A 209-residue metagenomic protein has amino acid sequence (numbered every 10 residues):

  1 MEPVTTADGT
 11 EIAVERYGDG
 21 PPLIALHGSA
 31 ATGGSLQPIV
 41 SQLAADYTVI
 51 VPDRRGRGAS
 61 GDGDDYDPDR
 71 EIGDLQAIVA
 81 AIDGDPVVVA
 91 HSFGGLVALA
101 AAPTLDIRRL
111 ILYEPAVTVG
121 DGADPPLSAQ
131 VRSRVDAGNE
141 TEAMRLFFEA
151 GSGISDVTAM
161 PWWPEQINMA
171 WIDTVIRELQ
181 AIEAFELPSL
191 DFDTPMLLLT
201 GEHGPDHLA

Functional and structural regions predicted by a protein language model:
T5-G61, G84: Conserved HGGG/HGGXW glycine-rich cap/lid loop of the alpha/beta-hydrolase fold
A25-G28, S92, G201: Glycine-rich His-Gly loop
I50-P52, H91, Y113, L199: The conserved SAM/SAH-binding core of class I Rossmann-like methyltransferase domains, concentrating on the hydrophobic
R70-P86: Conserved acidic catalytic loop of the alpha/beta-hydrolase fold
G84-D121: Conserved hydrolase catalytic core segment
A116-G138: A catalytic-pocket lid/entrance helix-loop region that shapes and gates access to the active site across common
G138-L179: Conserved alpha/beta-hydrolase catalytic His-Asp/Glu region
P164-A209: Conserved serine/cysteine hydrolase catalytic core
